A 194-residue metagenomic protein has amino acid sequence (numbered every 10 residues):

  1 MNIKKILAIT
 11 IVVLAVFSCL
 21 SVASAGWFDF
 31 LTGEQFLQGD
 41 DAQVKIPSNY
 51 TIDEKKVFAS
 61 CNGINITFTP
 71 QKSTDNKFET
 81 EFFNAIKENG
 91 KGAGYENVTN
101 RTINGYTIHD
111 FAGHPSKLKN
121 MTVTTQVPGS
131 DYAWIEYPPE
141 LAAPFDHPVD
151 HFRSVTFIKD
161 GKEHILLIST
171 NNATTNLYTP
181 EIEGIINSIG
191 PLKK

Functional and structural regions predicted by a protein language model:
M1-L31: Secretory targeting signatures
I3-I6, M121, D160, K194: N-terminal cationic leader/targeting segments used for protein routing and processing
K4-K5, F78-E79, I182: Short amphipathic alpha-helical segments that mediate assembly, nucleic-acid/protein binding, or membrane association
L7-V12, N104, N187-G190: Residues marking helix boundaries in flexible regions
C19-A25, N49, T74, V155: Compositionally biased regions
W27-P47: Short N-terminal segments immediately surrounding and downstream of signal-peptide cleavage
A42-I52, K159-K194: Surface-exposed amphipathic alpha-helical segments
I52-L166, T170: Conserved polar/disulfide-associated segments of primarily extracytoplasmic proteins
